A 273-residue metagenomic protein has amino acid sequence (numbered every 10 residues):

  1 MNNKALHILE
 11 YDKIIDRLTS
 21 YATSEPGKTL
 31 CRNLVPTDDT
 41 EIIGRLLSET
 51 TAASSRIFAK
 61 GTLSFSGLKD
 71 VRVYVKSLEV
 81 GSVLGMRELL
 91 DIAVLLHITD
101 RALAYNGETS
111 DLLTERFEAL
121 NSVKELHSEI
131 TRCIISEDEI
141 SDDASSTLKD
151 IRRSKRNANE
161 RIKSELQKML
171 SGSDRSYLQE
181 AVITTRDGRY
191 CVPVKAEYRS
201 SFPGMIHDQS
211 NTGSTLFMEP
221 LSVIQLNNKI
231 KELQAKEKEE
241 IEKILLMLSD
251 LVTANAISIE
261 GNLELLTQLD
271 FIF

Functional and structural regions predicted by a protein language model:
M1-D143, T147, I151, N255-S258 (+1 more regions): Conserved amphipathic alpha-helical "coupling/scaffold" segments that transmit conformational changes between domains
I14, A102, F202, L226-K229: Hydrophobic side chains in well-ordered alpha-helices
F58, G107, L166, L170-S173 (+4 more regions): Coiled-coil heptad-register positions
N121-D138, Q225-L246: Extended, charged coiled-coil "arm/hinge" scaffolds of SMC/Rad50-like chromosome-maintenance ATPases and other large
K149-Y198: Extended, Lys/Arg-enriched charged tracts that mediate electrostatic binding to polyanionic substrates
K163, M169-S176, V182-T184, T212-I224 (+2 more regions): N-terminal accessory segments that target, anchor, or regulate ATP-driven/P-loop NTPase machines and associated
R186-F217, N227: SMC-family hinge/dimerization module
A235-E264, Q268: Non-transmembrane, heptad-repeat alpha-helical coiled-coil rod segments that act as dimerization/spacing scaffolds
